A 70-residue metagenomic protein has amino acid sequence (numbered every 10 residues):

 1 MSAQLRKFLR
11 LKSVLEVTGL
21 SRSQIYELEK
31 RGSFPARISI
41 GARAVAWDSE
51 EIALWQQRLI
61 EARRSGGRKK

Functional and structural regions predicted by a protein language model:
M1-R31, E50-A62: Polyanion-binding surface elements
R31-I38: Short, solvent-exposed alpha-helical "recognition" segments
I38-A44: Short Lys/Arg-enriched helix C-cap and helix-to-coil transition segments that create basic nucleic-acid-contact patches
W47: Exposed, tryptophan/tyrosine-rich binding patches on extracellular proteins that engage cell-surface glycans
E61-K70: Short, charged, intrinsically disordered terminal tails
